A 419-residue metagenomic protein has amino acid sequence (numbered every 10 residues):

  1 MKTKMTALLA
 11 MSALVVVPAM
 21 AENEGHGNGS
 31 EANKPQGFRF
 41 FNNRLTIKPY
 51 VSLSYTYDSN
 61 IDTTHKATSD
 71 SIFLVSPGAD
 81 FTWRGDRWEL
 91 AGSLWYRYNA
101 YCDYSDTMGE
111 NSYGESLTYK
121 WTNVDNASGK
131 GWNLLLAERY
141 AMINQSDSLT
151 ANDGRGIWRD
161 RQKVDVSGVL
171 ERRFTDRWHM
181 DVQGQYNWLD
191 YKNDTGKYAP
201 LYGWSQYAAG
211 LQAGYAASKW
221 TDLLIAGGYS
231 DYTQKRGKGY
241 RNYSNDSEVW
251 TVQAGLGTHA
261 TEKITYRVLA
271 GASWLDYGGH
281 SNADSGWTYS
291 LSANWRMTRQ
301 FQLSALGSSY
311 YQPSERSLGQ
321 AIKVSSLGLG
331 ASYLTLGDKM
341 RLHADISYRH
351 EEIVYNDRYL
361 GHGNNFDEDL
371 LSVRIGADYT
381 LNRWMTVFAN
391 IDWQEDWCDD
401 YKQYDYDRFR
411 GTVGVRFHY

Functional and structural regions predicted by a protein language model:
M1-E31: Cleavable N-terminal export/targeting peptides
A21-Y419: Gram-negative and organellar
